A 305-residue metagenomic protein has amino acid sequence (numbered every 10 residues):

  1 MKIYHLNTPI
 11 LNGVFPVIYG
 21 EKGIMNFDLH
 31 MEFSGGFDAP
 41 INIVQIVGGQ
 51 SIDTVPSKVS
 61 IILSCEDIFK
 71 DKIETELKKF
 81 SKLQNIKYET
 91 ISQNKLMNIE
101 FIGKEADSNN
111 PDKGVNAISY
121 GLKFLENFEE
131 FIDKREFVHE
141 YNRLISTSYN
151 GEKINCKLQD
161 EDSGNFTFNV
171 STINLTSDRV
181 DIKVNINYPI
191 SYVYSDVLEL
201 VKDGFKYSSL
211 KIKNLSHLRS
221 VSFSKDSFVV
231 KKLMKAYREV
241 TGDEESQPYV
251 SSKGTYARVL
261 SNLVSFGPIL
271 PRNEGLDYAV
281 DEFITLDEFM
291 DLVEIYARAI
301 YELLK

Functional and structural regions predicted by a protein language model:
K2-P189: Midchain, well-structured core segments that form catalytic/ion-binding scaffolds
I41, L63, I86, S208-L210 (+2 more regions): A structural micro-motif
E74-K82, K202-S209, M234, R238 (+1 more regions): Class I S-adenosyl-L-methionine
I102-R179, N187-Y192, D196, K211-K305: An extended, acidic, His-containing surface patch that forms the Zn2+-binding/catalytic region of metallohydrolases
V184, Y192-Y207: C-terminal, non-catalytic macromolecule-binding modules
